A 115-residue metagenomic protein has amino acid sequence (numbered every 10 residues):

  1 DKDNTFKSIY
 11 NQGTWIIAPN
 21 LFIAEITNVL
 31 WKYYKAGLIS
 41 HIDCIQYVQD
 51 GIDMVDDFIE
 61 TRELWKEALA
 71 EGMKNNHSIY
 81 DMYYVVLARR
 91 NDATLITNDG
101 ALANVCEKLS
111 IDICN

Functional and structural regions predicted by a protein language model:
D1-L21, Y33-I45: Short, well-structured N-terminal submotif of metal-dependent ribonuclease cores
S8, P19, V85-N115: Acidic, PIN/NYN-like endoribonuclease modules and their adjacent C-terminal/linker elements
L21-A24, Y83: Aromatic- and histidine-enriched alpha-helix N-cap/loop-to-helix transition segments that scaffold the rims
T27-I59, W65-E67: Active-site-proximal, substrate-binding regions of enzyme catalytic domains and RNA-binding/basic surfaces
L38-I39, H77, I111: Helix N-cap/coil-helix junction residues
D56-N98: Active-site neighborhoods of divalent-metal-dependent phosphate/nucleic-acid chemistry enzymes
